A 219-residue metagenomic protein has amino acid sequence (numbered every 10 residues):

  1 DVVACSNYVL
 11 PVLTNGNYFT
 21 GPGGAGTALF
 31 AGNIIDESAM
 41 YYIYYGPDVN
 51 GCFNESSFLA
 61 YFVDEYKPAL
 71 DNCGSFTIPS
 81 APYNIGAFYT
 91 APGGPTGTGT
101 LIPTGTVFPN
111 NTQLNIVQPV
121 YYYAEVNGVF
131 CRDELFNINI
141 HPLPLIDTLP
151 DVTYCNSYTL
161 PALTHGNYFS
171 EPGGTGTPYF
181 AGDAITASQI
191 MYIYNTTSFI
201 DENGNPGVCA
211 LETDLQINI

Functional and structural regions predicted by a protein language model:
D1-I219: Proline- and Ser/Thr-rich low-complexity, intrinsically disordered segments
